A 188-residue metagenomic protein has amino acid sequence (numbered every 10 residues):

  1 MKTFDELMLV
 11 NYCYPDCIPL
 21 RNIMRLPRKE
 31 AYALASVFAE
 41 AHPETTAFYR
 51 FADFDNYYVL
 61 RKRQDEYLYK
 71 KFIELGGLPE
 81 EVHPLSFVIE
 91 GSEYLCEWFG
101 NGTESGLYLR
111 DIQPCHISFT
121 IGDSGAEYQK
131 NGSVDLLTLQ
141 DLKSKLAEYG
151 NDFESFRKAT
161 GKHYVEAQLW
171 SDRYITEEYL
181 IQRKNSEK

Functional and structural regions predicted by a protein language model:
K2-T3, P15-F51, E81-H83, S92-K188: Conserved NAD+-utilizing ADP-ribose enzyme module
M8-Y14: Short, hydrophobic/glycine-enriched beta-strand segments
R50-K71, G76-I89: Short, well-structured hydrophobic secondary-structure segments
